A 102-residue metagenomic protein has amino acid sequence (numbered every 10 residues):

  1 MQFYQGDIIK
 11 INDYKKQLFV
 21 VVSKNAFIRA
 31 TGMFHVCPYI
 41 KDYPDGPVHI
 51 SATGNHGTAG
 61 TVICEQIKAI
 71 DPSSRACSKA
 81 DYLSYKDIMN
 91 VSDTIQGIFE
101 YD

Functional and structural regions predicted by a protein language model:
M1-D102: Conserved functional hotspots at enzyme active or ligand-binding sites that engage polyanionic ligands
